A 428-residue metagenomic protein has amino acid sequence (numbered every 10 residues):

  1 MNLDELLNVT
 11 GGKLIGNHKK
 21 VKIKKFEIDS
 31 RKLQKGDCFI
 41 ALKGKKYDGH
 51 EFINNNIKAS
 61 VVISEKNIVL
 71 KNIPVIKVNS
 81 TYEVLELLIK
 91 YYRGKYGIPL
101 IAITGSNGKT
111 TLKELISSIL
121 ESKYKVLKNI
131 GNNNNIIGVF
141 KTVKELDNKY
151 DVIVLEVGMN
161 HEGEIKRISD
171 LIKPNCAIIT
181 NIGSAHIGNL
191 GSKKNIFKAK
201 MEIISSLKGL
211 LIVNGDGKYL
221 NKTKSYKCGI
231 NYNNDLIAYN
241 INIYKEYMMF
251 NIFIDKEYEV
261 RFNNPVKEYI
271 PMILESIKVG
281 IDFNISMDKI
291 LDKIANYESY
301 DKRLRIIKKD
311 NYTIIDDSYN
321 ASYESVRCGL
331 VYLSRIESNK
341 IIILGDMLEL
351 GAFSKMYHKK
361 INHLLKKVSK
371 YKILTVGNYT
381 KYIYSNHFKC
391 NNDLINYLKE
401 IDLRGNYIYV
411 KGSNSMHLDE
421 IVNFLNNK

Functional and structural regions predicted by a protein language model:
M1-L14, K35-C38, L127, N189 (+7 more regions): ATP-dependent carboxylate-amine ligase
M1-L87, Y91, Y239, S334-S338 (+1 more regions): N-terminal leader/targeting and accessory segments in enzymes
D4-T10, E83-L211, G215, Y219-K224 (+5 more regions): Phosphate-binding loop of NTP-binding sites
L6, D37, N56, L88 (+13 more regions): Residue-level signal for inorganic ion chemistry
G16, G49, N72, L85 (+10 more regions): Glycine/Thr-rich phosphate-binding loops of Rossmann-like dinucleotide-binding domains
V21, V157-I187, L220-E259, Y300-D301: Extended acidic/charged loop-beta regions that coordinate divalent cations and stabilize anionic phosphate/carboxylate
S64-N67, N181, G215, G377 (+1 more regions): Short secondary-structure boundary segments
L112, M249-F250, M272, S286 (+2 more regions): Cytosolic catalytic headpiece of P-type ATPases
